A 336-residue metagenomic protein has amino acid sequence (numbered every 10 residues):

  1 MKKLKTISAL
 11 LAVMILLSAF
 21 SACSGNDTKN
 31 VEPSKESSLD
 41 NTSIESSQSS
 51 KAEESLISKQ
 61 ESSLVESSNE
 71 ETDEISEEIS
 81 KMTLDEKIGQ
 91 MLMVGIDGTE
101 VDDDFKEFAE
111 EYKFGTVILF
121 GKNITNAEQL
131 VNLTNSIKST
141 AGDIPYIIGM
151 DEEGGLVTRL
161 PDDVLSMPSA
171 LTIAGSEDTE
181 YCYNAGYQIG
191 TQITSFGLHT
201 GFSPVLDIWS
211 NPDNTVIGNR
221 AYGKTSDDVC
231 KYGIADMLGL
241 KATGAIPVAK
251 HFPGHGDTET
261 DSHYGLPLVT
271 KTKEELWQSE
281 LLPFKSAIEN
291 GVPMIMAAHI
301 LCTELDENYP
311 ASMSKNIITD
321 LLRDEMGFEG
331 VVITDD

Functional and structural regions predicted by a protein language model:
M1-L10: Bacterial N-terminal signal peptides that target proteins for export
S18-A22: C-terminal motif of bacterial Sec signal peptides marking the signal peptidase cleavage site
C23-S55: Short, low-complexity, disordered segments immediately C-terminal to signal peptides in bacterial exported proteins
E32, E53-I148, E152-D162: N-terminal hydrophobic targeting/anchoring segments and the immediately downstream early-domain regions of hydrolases
T83, V101, K122-G142, Y146-I148 (+3 more regions): Second-shell residues forming the walls of enzyme active-site clefts
M93, I118, G149, G201-F202 (+2 more regions): Conserved beta-strand positions in the central sheet of alpha/beta enzyme cores
D97-E110, Y181-Q192, W277-P283: Short, acidic/polar
A170-L198, S203-G233, M237, K241: A substrate-binding/cap region within the structured catalytic cores of diverse enzymes
